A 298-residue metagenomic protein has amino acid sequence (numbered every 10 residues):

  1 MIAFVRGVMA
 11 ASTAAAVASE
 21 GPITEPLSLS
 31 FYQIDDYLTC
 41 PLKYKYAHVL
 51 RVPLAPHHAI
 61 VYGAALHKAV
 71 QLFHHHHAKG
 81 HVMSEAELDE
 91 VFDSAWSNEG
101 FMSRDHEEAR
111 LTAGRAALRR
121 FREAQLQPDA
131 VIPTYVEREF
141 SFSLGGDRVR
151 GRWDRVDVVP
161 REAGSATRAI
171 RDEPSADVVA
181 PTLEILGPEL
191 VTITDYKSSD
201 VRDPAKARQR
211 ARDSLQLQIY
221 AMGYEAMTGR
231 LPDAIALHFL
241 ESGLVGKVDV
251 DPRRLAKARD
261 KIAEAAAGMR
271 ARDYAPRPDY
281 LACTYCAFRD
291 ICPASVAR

Functional and structural regions predicted by a protein language model:
M1-H75, D177, P181: C-terminal, charged and often intrinsically disordered regions of DNA end-processing helicases and nucleases
M1-S28, D233, V248, R270 (+1 more regions): Accessory/regulatory regions of helicases
L27, A47-A55, N98-R104, K197-A207 (+1 more regions): Glycine- and acidic
L42, H58, Y62, L66 (+4 more regions): Hydrophobic (often cysteine-bearing) scaffold residues that line and stabilize catalytic clefts of nucleotide/cofactor
R51-A59, H76-H81, K206-A207, Y274-A275: Short, polar/flexible loop-turn hinges at active-site or ligand-entry regions and domain interfaces
A69-E139, S143, V179: A non-catalytic, helix-rich entry segment at domain boundaries
S141-R259: Mg2+/Mn2+-dependent nuclease catalytic core
A258-L281: A short N-terminal helical cap/helix-turn-helix that marks the beginning of AMP-binding/adenylate-forming
